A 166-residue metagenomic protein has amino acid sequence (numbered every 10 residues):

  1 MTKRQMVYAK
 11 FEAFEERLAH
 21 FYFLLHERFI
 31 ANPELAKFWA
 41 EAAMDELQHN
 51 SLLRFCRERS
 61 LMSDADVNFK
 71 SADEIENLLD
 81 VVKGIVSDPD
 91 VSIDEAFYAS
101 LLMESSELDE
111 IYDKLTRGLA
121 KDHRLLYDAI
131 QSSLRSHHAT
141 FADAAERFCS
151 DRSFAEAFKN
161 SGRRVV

Functional and structural regions predicted by a protein language model:
M1-V166: Non-heme di-metal
